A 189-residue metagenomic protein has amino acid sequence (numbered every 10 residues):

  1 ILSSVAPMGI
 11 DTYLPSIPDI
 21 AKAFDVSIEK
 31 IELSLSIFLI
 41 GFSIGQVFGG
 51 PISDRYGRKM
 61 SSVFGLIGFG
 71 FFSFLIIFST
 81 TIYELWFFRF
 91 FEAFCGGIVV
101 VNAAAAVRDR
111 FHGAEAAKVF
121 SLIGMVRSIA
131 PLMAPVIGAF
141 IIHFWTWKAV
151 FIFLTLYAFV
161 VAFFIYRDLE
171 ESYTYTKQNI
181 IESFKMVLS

Functional and structural regions predicted by a protein language model:
I1-I28: Extracytoplasmic
P7, D11, I77, A93-V101 (+1 more regions): Small-residue-rich segments within alpha-helical transmembrane domains of MFS-like 12-TM solute carriers
D11, L39-V47, P131-L132: Residue-level signature of mid-helix packing/kink "hotspots" within the transmembrane helices of 12-pass Major
I44-I82: Conserved MFS/SLC helix-loop-helix module at the cytosolic interface between two early adjacent transmembrane helices
L66, G70-S73, F88-R89, T155-A162: A generic transmembrane-helix signature of 12-TM secondary carrier transporters
E84, S121-Y166: Helix-loop-helix hairpin linking two adjacent transmembrane segments in secondary transporters
F88-V126: Cytoplasmic helix-loop-helix junction between adjacent transmembrane helices in 12-TM secondary transporters
E171-S189: Juxtamembrane intracellular "pre-TM" segments in multi-pass secondary transporters
